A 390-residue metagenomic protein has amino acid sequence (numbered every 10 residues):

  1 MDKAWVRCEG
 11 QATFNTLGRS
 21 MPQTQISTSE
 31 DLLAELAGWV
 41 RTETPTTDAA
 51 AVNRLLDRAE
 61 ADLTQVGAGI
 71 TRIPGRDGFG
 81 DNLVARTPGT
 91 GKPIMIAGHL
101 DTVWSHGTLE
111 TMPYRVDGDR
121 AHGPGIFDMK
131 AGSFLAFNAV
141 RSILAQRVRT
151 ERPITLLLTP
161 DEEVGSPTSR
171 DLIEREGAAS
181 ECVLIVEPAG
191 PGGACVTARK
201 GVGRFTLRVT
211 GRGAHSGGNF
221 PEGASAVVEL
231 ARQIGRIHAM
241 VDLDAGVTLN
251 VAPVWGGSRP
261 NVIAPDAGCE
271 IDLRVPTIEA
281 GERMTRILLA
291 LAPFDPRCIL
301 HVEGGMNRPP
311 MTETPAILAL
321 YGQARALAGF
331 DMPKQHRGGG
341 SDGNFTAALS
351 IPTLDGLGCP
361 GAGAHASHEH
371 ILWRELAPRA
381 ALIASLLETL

Functional and structural regions predicted by a protein language model:
P22-P124, A145, T150, R325: Acidic/His- and Gly-rich active-site-bordering loop/insert found across diverse amide/peptide-bond hydrolases
T24-S27, T44, P74-R76, W104 (+3 more regions): Metal-dependent amide/peptide-bond hydrolase catalytic core, centered on the "pita-bread" metallohydrolase fold
W104, R120-F134, H215: Glycine/serine-rich anion-binding loops at beta->alpha junctions that coordinate negatively charged ligand groups
D117-D119, A139-T155, R236-G246, L390: Phosphate-handling active-site elements
M129-K200: Acidic/histidine-rich catalytic neighborhood of metal-dependent amide-processing enzymes
